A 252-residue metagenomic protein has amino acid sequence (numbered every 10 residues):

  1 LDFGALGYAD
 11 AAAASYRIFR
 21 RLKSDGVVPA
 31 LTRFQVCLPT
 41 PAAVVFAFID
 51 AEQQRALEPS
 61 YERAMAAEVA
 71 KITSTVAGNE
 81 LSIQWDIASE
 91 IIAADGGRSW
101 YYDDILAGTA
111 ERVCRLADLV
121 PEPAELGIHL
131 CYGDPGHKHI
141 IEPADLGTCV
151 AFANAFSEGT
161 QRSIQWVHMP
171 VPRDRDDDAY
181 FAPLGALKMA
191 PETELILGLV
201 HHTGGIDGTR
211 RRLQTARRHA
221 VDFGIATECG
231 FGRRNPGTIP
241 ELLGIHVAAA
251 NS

Functional and structural regions predicted by a protein language model:
L1-A77, S82-G108: Active-site-proximal, glycine-rich beta->alpha crossover segments in alpha/beta enzymes that shape flexible
L6-R21, A56-E68, Y102-L116, P143-A155 (+3 more regions): Well-ordered, non-membrane alpha-helical segments in soluble/globular domains
F19-R33, T73-G78, C114-P123, F156-R162 (+2 more regions): Acidic (Asp/Glu)-rich catalytic clusters
L31-C37, E80-Q84, P123-H129, S163-H168 (+2 more regions): Structural preference for beta-strand elements that scaffold enzyme active sites
T40-A42, K71, I87-I91, Y132-G136 (+3 more regions): Active-site-proximal loop/turn and secondary-structure-junction residues that shape catalytic pockets, frequently
F46-R55, K138-G147, G204: Active-site mouth loops of central-metabolism enzymes
T109-E194: Aromatic-lined glycan-binding groove of carbohydrate-active enzymes
S157-S252: Catalytic-face loop-and-helix region of soluble metabolic enzyme cores
